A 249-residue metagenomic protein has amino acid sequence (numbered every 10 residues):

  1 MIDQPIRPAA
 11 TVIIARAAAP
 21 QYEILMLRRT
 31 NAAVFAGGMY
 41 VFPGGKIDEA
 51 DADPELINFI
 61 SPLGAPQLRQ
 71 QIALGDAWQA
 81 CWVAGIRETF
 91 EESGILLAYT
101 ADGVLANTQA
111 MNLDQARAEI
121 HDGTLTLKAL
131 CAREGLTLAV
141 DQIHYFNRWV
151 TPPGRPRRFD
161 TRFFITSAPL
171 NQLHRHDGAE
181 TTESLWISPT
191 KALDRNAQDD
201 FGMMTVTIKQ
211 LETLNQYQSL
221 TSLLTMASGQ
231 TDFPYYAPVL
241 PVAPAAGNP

Functional and structural regions predicted by a protein language model:
M1-P249: N-terminal leader/linker segments that precede catalytic domains of diphosphate-processing enzymes
